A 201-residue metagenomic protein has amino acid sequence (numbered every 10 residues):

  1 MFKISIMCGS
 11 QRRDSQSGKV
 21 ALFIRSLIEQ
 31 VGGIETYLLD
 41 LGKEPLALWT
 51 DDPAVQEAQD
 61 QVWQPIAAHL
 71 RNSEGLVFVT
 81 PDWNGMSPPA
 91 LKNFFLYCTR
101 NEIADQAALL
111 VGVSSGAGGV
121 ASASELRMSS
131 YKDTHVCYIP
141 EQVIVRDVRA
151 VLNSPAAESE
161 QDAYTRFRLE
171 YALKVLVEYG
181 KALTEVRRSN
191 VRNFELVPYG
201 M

Functional and structural regions predicted by a protein language model:
F2-G32: N-terminal beta1-alpha1 ligand-phosphate binding loop
V20-I24, V62, S122, A172: Hydrophobic alpha-helical membrane-association signature
V31-Y37, V136: A generic structural motif
D40-A58, L152-N153: N-terminal beta-loop-helix "entrance" segment that forms/cooperates in small-molecule cofactor or anionic ligand
A58-T134: Helix-loop-strand module that forms the ligand-binding subsite of alpha/beta enzymes
I139-M201: Glycine-rich phosphate/pyrophosphate-binding loop and the adjoining helix
